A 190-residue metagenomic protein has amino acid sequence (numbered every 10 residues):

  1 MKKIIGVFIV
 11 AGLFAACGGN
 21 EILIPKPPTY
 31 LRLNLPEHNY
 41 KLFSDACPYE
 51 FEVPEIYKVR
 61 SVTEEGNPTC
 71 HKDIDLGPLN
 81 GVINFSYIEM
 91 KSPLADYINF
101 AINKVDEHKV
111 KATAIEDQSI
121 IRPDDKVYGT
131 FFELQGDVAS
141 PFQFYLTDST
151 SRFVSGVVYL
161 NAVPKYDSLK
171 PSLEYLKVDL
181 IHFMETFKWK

Functional and structural regions predicted by a protein language model:
M1-I4: Positively charged n-region of N-terminal signal peptides that target proteins for export
L13-A16: C-terminal motif of bacterial Sec signal peptides marking the signal peptidase cleavage site
G18-E21: Bacterial signal peptide processing site
P25-D45: Post-signal peptide N-terminal segment of mature Sec-exported envelope proteins
A46-F100: Secretory pathway targeting signatures of secreted, lumenal, and periplasmic proteins
I83-S92, F142-F144, Y166-E174: Second-shell loop/turn segments in exported
F100-S155: Signature of long, low-cysteine stretches enriched in small and polar/charged residues
V157-K190: Surface-exposed amphipathic alpha-helical segments
